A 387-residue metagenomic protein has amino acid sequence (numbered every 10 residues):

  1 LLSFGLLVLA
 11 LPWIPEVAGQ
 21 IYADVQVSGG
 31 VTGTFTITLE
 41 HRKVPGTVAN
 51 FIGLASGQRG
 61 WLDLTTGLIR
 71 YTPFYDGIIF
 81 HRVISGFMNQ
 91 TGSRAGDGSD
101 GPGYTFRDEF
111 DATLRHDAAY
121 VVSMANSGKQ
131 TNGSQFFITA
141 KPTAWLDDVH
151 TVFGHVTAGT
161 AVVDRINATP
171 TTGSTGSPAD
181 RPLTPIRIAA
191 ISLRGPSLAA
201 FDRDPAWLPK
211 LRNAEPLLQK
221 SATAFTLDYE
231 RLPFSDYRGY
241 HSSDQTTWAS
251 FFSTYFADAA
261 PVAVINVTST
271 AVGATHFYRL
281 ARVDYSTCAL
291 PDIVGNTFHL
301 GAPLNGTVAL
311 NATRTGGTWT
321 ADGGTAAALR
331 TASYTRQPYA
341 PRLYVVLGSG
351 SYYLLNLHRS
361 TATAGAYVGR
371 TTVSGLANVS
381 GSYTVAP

Functional and structural regions predicted by a protein language model:
P12-Y71, N126, S192-E215: Start-of-domain signal
V17-S28, A112, T151, H155-A222: N-terminal targeting pre-sequences for secretion and organelle import
T34-G128, S134: Internal glycine-rich, Lys/Arg-flanked active-site/core loops of soluble domains
V121-A125, S134-I166: Active-site scaffold segments
A199-T287: Short, composition-biased motifs enriched in small/polar/acidic residues
Y285-G306, Y367, P387: Tryptophan-anchored aromatic micro-motifs
L300-A340, G365, G369: N-terminal glycine/threonine-rich, aromatic-flanked beta-hairpin/loop signature
V346-P387: Beta-sheet ligand-binding and adhesion/scaffold domains
